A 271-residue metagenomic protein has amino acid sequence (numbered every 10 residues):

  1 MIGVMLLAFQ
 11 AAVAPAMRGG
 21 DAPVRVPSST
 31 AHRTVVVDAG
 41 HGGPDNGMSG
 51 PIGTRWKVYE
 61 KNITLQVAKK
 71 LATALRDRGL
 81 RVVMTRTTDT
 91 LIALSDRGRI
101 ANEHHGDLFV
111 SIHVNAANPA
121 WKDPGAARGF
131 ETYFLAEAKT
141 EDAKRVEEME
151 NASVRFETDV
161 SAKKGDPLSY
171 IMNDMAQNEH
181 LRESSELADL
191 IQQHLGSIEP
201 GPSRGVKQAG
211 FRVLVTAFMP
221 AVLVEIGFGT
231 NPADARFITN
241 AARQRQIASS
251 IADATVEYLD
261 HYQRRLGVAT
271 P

Functional and structural regions predicted by a protein language model:
M1-P271: Catalytic-site microenvironment of enzymes that process N-acetyl-hexosamine-containing cell-wall polysaccharides
